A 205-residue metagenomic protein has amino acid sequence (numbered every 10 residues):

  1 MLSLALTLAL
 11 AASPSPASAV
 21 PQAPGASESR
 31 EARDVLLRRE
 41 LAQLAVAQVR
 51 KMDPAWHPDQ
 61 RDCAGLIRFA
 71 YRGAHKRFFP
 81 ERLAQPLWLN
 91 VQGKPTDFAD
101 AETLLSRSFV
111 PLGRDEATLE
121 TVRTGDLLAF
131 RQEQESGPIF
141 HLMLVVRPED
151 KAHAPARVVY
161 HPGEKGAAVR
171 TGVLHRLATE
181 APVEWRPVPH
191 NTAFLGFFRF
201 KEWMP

Functional and structural regions predicted by a protein language model:
M1, L37, V146-R147: Short helix/strand-bridging catalytic loops that position acidic/His residues to coordinate divalent metals and engage
L2-P14: Hydrophobic alpha-helical targeting segments used for export or membrane insertion
S15-A99: N-terminal capping segments
R50-K51, A167-V169: Short, solvent-exposed loop/turn elements at domain surfaces
L87-G166: ...with weaker cross-activation on analogous glycine-rich loops/strands in unrelated enzymes
Y160, T171-P205: Low-complexity, Gly/Ser/Thr/Pro-rich intrinsically disordered linker/tail segments
